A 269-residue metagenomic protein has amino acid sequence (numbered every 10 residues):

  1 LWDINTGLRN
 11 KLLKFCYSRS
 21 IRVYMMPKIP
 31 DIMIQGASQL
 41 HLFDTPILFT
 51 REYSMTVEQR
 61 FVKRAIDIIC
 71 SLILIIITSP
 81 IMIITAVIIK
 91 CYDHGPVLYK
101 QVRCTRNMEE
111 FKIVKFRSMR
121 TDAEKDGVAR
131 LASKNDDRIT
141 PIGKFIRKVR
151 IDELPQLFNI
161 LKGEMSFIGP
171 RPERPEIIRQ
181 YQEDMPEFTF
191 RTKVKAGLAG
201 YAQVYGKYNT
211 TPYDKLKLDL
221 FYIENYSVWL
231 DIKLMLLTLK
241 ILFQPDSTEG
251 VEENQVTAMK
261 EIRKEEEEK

Functional and structural regions predicted by a protein language model:
L1-I76, E249-K269: N-terminal hydrophobic signal-anchor/signal peptide
P27, P46, P80, P96 (+3 more regions): Proline-centered helix-kink/hinge sites
P30, A37-S38, Y99-R138, L198-K217: Short, glycine-rich, amphipathic interfacial segments at transmembrane boundaries or analogous
E58-D122, N159, V228, L234-K269: A hydrophobic, helix-centered structural microdomain
T85, Y99-K100, V128, I168-P170 (+3 more regions): Short, hydrophobic secondary-structure boundary micro-motifs
A132-K195, M235-T238: A short, structured surface patch at a secondary-structure boundary
L220: Short beta-strand/loop motif that positions the catalytic acidic residue of the alpha/beta-hydrolase fold
